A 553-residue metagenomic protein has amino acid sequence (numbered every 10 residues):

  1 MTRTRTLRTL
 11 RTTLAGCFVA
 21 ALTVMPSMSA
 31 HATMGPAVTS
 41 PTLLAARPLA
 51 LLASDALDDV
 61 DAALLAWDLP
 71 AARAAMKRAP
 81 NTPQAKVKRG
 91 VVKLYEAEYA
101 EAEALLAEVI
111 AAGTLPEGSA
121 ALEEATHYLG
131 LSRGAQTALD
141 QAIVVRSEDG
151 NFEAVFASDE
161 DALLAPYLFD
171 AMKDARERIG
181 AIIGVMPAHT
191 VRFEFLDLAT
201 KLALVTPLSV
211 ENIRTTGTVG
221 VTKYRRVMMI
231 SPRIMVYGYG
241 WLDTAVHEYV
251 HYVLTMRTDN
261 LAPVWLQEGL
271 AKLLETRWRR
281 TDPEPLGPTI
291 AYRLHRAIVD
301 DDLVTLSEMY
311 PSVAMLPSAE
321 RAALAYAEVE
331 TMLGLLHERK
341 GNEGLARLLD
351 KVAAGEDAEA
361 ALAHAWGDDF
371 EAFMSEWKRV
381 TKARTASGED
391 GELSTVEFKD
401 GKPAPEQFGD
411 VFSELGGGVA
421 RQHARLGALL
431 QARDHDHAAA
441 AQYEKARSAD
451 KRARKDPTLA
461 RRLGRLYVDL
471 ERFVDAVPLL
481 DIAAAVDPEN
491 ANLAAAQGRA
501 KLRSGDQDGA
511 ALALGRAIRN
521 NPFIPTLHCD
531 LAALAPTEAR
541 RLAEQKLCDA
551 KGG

Functional and structural regions predicted by a protein language model:
M1-T9: N-terminal secretory signal peptides that target proteins for export/translocation
T13-P26: Bacterial N-terminal signal peptides
T33-A79, E101-E108, E320-A323, K351-R516 (+2 more regions): Beta/coil-rich, acidic/histidine-enriched accessory regions frequently appended to metallopeptidases
T33-D58, E123-P166, L542-G553: Intrinsically disordered, low-complexity, charge-biased linker/tail regions
D61, L65, V236, N260-A262 (+2 more regions): Metalloprotease/metallohydrolase-associated module, dominated by Zn2+-dependent proteases
A79-A85, A111-Y128, N260, A449-R454 (+2 more regions): Short solvent-exposed coil/turn linkers within tandem alpha-helical repeat scaffolds
K88-E96, L115-D140, P457-R462, G498-L502 (+1 more regions): TPR/TPR-like alpha-solenoid helical repeat scaffolds
A142-V264, L274-P283, D300-L303, S307 (+4 more regions): Juxtacatalytic substrate-recognition/specificity segment
